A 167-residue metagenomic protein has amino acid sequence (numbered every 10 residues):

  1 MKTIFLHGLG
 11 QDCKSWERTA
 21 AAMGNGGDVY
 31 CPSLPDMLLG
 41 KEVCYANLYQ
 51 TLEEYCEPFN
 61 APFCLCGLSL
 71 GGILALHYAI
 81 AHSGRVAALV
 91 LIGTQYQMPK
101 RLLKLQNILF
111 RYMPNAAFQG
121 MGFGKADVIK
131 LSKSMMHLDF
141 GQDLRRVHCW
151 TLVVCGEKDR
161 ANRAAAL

Functional and structural regions predicted by a protein language model:
M1-L39: Conserved HGGG/HGGXW glycine-rich cap/lid loop of the alpha/beta-hydrolase fold
A20-A21, Y30-C64: Active-site loop/oxyanion-hole signature of alpha/beta-hydrolase fold enzymes
Y45, I80-A81, A88-A116, R163: Flexible "cap/lid" loop of the alpha/beta hydrolase fold
L65-G67, I92: Short beta-strand immediately N-terminal to the catalytic nucleophile in serine-hydrolase-like folds
G67-G71, A75: Gly/Ala-rich beta-loop-alpha elbow adjacent to hydrolase catalytic centers
A116-F140, K158: Hydrophobic, aromatic-rich cap/lid helix
R146-V147, V153-C155: Short beta-strand/loop motif that positions the catalytic acidic residue of the alpha/beta-hydrolase fold
R160-A166: Conserved alpha/beta-hydrolase "acid-adjacent" motif
